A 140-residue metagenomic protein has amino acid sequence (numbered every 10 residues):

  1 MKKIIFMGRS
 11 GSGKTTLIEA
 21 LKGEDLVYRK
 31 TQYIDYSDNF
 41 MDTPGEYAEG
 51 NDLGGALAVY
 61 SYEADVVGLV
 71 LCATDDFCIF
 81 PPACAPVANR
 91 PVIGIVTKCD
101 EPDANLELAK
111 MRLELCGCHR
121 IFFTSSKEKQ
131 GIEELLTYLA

Functional and structural regions predicted by a protein language model:
M1-T43: Conserved G1/Walker A P-loop phosphate-binding module
G23-V27, A48-D52, D75: Short gly/ser/thr-rich secondary-structure transition/capping motifs
Y36-G54, C72: Switch II (G3) loop of P-loop NTPases
G45-Y47, T74-D76, C99-P102, K127-Q130: Conserved nucleotide-binding/hydrolysis micro-motifs of P-loop NTPases
N51-D75, P82-I93: Inter-motif core of Ras-like GTPase G domains
D65-L71, A88-D100, L115-S125: Conserved beta-strand/loop subsegment of P-loop NTPase cores
P102-A140: Canonical P-loop GTPase G-domain recognition
